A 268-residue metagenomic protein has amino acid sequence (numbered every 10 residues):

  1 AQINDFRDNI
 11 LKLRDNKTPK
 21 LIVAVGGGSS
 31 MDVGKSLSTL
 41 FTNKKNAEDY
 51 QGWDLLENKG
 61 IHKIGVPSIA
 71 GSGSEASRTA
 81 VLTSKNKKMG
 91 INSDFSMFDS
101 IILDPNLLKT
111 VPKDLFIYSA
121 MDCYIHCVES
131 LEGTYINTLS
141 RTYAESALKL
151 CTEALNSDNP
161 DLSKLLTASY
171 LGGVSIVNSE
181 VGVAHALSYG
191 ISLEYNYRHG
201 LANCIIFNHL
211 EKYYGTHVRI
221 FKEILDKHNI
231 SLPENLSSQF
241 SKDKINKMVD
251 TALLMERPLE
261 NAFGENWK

Functional and structural regions predicted by a protein language model:
A1-N4, N159: Short beta->alpha junction loops
D5-L11, N16-N106: Glycine/threonine-rich beta-strand-loop-alpha-helix active-site module that forms ligand/phosphate-binding
D8, K12, S36, C123-S130 (+8 more regions): Alpha-helical scaffold segments in soluble metabolic enzymes
G71, G173-R198, N203: Glycine-rich phosphate/pyrophosphate-binding beta-alpha loops
T79-S179: Carboxylate- and glycine-rich phosphate/diphosphate-binding segment that chelates Mg2+/Mn2+
Y189-Q239: Active-site pocket-lining segment
R219-K268: C-terminal charged capping/lid subdomain of soluble metabolic enzymes
